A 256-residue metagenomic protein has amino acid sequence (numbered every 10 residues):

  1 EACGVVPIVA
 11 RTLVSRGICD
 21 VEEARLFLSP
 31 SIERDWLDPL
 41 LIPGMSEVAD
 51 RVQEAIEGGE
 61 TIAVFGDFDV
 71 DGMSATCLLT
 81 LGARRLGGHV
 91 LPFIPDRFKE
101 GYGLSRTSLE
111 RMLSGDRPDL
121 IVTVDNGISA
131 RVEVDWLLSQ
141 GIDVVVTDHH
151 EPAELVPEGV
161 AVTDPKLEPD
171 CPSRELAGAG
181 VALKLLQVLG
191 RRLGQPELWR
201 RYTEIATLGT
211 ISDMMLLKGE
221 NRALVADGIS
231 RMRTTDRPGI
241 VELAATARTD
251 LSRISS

Functional and structural regions predicted by a protein language model:
E1-S256: Replace "Mg2+/Mn2+-dependent" with "divalent metal-dependent
